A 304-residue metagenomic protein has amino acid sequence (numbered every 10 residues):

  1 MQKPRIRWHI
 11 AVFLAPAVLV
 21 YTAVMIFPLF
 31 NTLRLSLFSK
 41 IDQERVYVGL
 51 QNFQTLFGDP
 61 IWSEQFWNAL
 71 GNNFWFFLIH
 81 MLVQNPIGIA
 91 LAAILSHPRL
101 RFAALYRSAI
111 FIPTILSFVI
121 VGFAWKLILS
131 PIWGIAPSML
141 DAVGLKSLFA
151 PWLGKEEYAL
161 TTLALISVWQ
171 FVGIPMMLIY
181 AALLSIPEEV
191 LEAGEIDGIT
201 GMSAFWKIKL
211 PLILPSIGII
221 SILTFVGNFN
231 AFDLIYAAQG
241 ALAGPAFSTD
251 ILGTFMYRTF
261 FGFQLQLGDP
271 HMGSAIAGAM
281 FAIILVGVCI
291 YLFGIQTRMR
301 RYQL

Functional and structural regions predicted by a protein language model:
K3-L304: A structural signal for multi-pass alpha-helical bundles of membrane permease subunits that mediate small-molecule
